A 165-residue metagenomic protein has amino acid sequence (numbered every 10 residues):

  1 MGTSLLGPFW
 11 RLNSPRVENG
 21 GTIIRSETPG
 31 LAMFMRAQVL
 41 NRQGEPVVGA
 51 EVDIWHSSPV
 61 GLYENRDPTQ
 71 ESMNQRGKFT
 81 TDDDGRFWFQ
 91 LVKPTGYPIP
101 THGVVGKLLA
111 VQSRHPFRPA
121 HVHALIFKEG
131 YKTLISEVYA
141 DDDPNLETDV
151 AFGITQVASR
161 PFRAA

Functional and structural regions predicted by a protein language model:
M1-A165: Beta-strand-dominated extracellular/periplasmic modules and repeats in secreted or surface-exposed proteins
